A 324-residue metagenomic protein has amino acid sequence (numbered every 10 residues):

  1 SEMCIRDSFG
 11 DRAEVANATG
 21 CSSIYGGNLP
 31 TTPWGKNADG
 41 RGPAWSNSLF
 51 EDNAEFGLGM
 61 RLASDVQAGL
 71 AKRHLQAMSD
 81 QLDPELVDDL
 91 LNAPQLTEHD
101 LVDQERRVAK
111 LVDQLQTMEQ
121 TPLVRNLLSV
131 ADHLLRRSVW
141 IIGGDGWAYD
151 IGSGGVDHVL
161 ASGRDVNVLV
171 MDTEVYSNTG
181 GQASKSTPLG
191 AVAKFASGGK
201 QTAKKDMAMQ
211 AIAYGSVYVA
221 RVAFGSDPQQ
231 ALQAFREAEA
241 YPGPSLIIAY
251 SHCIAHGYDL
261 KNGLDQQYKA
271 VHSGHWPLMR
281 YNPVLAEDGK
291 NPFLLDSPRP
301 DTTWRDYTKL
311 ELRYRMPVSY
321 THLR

Functional and structural regions predicted by a protein language model:
E2-S8, T321-H322: Conserved small/polar residues in nucleotide/adenosyl-binding loops
A13-N17, R137-I151, V166-L169: A short, small-residue-rich loop immediately preceding and capping a beta-strand
G26-T31, G35-N37, I151-G155, A161 (+4 more regions): Short acidic, glycine/serine/threonine-rich loops at helix termini
T31-P43, A231-L323: Glycine/aspartate-rich loop-and-adjacent alpha/beta segment that forms the canonical ThDP
N47-L62, V66-D83, H133-L135, G190-A240: Conserved thiamine diphosphate
R73-R107: Low-complexity, highly charged intrinsically disordered N-terminal segments that act as targeting/localization
Q114-D132: Long amphipathic alpha-helical scaffold segments
